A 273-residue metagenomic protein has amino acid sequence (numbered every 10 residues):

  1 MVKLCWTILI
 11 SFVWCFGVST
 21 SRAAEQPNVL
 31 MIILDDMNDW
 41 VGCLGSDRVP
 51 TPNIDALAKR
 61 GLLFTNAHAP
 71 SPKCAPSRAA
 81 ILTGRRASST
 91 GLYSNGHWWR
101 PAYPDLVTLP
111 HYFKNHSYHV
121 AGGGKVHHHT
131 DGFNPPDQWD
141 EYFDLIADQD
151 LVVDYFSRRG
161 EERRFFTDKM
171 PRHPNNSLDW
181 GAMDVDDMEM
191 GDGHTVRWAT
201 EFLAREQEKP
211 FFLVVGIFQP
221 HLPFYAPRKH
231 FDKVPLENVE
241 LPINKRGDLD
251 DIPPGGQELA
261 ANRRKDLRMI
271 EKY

Functional and structural regions predicted by a protein language model:
K3-C5, T20-Y273: Formylglycine-dependent sulfatase
C5-G17: Bacterial N-terminal signal peptides
